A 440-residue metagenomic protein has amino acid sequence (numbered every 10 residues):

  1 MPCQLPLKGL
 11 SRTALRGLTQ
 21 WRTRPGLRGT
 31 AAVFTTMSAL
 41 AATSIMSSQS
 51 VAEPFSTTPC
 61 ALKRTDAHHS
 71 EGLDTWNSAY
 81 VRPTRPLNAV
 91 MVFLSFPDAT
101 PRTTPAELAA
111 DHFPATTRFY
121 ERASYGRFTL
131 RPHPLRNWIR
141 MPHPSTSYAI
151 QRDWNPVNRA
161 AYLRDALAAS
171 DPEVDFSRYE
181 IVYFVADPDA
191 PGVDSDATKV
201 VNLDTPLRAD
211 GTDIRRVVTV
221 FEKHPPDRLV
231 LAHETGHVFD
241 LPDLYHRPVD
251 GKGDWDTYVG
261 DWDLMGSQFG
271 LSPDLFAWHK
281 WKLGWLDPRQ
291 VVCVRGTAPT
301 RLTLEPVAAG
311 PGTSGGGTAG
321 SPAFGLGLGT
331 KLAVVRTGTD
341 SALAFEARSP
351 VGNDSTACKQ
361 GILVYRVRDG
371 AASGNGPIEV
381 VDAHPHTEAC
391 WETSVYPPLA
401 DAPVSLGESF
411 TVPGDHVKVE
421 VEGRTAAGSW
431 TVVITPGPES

Functional and structural regions predicted by a protein language model:
C3-P6, L62-L73, D204-V217, F221 (+1 more regions): Non-catalytic C-terminal accessory/binding modules of secreted extracellular proteins
C3-Q4, T13, G17-A52: Secretory targeting and sorting signals
V51-H224, A232, D250, E420: Zn2+-dependent metallopeptidase catalytic core
V92-P97, V185-D189, L241-L244, S267-G270 (+3 more regions): Active-site-proximal beta-strand/loop segments in catalytic clefts of secreted hydrolases
R102-P114, L275-K282, T318, K359 (+1 more regions): Short, polar loop/linker segments at the starts of domains and inter-domain junctions
F176, D189-D354: Extracellular hydrolytic enzyme modules, especially secreted metalloproteases of the metzincin/thermolysin-like class
